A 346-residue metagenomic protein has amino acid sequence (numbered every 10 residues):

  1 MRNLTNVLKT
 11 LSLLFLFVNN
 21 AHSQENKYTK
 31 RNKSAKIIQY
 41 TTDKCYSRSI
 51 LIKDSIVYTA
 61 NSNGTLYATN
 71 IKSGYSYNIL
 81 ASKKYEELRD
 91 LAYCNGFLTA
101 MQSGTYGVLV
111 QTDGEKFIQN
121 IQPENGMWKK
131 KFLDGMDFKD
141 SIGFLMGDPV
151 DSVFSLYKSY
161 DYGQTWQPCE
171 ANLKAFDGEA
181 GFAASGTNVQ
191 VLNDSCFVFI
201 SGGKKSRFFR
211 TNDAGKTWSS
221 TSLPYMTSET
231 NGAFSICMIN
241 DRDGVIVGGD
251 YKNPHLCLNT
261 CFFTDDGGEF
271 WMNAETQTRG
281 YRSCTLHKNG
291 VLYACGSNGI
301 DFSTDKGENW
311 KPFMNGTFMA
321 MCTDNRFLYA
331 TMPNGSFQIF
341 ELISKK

Functional and structural regions predicted by a protein language model:
M1-R31: Bacterial Sec-dependent N-terminal signal peptides
Y28-I38, C45, N63-S82, Y106 (+8 more regions): Asp-box/BNR beta-propeller loop motif
Y46-S49, E86-A92, K129-M136, T230-S235 (+2 more regions): Repeated scaffold domains used in trafficking and secretory/extracellular systems, primarily beta-propellers
I52-D54, N95, K139-D140, L192-S195 (+4 more regions): Residue-level recognition of beta-strand termini and adjacent short loop/turns
V57, F97-T99, I142-L145, S195-V198 (+3 more regions): Entry beta-strands of beta-propeller and related beta-repeat scaffolds
N61, M101-Q102, L145-D148, I200-G202 (+3 more regions): Recurrent small/Gly-Pro-centered beta-turn motifs in extracellular repeat architectures
G104-T105, P149-V153, G202-K204, N253-C257: Short, solvent-exposed loop/turn segments at conserved positions within beta-propeller repeat blades
T323-K346: Blade-level signature of beta-propeller repeat domains, shared across WD40, Kelch, NHL, RCC1 and BNR/Asp-box propellers
